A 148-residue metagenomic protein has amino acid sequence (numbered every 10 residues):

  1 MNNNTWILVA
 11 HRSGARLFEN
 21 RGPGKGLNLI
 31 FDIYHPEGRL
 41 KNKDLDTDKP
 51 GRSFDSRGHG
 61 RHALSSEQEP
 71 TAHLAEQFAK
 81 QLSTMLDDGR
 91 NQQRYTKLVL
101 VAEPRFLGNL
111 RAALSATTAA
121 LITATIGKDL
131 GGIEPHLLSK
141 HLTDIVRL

Functional and structural regions predicted by a protein language model:
M1-L148: Terminal alpha-helical anchor/extension segments at protein ends
